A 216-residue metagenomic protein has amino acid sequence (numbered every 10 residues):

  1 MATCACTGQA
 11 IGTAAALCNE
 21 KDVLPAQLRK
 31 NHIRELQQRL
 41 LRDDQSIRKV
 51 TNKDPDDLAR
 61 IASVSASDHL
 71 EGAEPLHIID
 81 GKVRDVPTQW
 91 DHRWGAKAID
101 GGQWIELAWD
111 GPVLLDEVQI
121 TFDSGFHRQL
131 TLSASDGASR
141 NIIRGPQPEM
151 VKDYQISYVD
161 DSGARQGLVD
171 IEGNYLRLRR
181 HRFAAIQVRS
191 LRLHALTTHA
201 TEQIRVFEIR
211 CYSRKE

Functional and structural regions predicted by a protein language model:
M1-T3: Glycine-rich phosphate/pyrophosphate-binding beta-alpha loops
C6-V23: Internal hydrophobic alpha-helix adjacent to the cofactor/substrate pocket in enzyme cavities
A15, V169-D170: Short clusters of small/polar residues that mark proteolytic maturation junctions
N19-D54: Non-catalytic terminal regions with compositionally biased, polar/charged low complexity
I33, V50, D56-A62, P87-T88 (+2 more regions): Extracellular/surface-associated beta-sandwich interaction domains
D54-R84: Predominantly extracellular/luminal regions of secreted and cell-surface proteins, especially disulfide-bonded
D85-G167, G173-E216: Aromatic, loop-rich ligand-recognition surfaces of beta-strand-rich domains
